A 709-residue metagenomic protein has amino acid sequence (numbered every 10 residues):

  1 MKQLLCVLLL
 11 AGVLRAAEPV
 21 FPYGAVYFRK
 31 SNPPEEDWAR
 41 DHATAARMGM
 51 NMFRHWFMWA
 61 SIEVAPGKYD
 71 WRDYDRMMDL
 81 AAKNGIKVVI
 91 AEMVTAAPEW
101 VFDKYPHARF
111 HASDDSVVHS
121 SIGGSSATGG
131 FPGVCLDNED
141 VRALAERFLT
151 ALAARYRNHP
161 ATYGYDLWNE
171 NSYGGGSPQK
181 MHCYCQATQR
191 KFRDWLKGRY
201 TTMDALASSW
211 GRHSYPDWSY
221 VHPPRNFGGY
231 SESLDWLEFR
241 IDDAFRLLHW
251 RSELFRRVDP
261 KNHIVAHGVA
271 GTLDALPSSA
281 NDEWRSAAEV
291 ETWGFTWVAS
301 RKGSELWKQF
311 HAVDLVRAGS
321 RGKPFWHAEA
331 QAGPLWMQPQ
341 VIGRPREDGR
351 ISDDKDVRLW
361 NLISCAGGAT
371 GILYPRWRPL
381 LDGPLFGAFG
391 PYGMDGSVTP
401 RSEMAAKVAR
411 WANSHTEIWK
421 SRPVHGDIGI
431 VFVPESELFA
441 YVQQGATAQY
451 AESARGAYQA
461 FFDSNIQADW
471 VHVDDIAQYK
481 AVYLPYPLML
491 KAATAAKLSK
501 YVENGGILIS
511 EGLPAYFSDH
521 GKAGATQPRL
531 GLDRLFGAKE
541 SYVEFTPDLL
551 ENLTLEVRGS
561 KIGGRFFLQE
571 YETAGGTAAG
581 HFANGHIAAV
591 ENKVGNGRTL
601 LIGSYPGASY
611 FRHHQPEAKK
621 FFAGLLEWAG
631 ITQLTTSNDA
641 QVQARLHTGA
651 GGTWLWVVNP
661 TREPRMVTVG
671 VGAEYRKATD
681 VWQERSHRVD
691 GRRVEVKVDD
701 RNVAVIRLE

Functional and structural regions predicted by a protein language model:
Q3-G12: Sec-dependent N-terminal signal peptides
A17-W38, H42-M52, I428: An acidic-aromatic substrate-binding cleft motif
Y23-P34, W56-R72, S126-E146, M181 (+7 more regions): The substrate-binding groove and active-site-proximal loops of carbohydrate-active enzymes, especially glycoside
A25, A45, F53, A81 (+10 more regions): Conserved, mostly hydrophobic/aromatic
N32-R47, A145-A151, A275-S286, D353-N361: Short, acidic/polar
A39-A46, N51-S120, L149-A153, R251-D259 (+1 more regions): Aromatic-lined substrate-binding rim segments of carbohydrate-active enzymes
S113-Q309, L315: Polysaccharide-binding and catalytic clefts of secreted carbohydrate-active enzymes
R301-H311, L315-E709: Carbohydrate-binding surfaces of carbohydrate-active enzymes
